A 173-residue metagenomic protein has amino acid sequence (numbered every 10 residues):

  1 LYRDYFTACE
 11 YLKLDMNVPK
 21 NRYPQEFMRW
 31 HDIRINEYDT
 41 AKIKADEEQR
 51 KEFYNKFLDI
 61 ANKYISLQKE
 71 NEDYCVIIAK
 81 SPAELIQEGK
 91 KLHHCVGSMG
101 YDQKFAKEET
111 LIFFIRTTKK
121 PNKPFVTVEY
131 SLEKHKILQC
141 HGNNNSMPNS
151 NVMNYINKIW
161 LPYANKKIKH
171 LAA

Functional and structural regions predicted by a protein language model:
L1-A173: Catalytic-core elements of nucleic-acid end-processing and repair enzymes
